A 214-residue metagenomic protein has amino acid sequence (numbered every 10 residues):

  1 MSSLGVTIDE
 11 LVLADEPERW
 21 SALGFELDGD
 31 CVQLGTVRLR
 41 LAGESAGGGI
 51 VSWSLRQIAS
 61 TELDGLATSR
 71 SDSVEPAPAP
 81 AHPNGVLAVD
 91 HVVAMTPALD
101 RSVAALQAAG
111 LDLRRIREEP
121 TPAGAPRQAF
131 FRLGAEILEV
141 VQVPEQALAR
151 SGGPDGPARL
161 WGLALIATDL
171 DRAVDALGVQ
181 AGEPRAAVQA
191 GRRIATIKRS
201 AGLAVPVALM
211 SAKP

Functional and structural regions predicted by a protein language model:
M1-D15, G29-A88, I116-E145, G152 (+2 more regions): Vicinal oxygen chelate
P17-L23, S102-Q107, F131, L177: Conserved active-site tyrosine of GNAT-family acetyltransferases
E26: Catalytic domains of carbohydrate-active enzymes, especially glycoside hydrolases
L87-E119: Hydrophobic, aromatic-enriched interface-forming segments
T96-D100, I166-D171: DNA replication sliding-clamp ring fold and its partner-interaction surfaces
V140, P157-A158: Conserved secondary-structure micro-motifs at functional edges
W161: Short, solvent-exposed interaction modules
